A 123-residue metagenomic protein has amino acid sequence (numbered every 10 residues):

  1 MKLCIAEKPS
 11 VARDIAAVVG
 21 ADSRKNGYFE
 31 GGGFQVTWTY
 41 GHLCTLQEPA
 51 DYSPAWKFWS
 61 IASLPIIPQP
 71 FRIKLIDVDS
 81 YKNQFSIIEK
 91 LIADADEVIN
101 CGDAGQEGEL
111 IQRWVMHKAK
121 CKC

Functional and structural regions predicted by a protein language model:
M1-C123: Intrinsically disordered, low-complexity regulatory segments
